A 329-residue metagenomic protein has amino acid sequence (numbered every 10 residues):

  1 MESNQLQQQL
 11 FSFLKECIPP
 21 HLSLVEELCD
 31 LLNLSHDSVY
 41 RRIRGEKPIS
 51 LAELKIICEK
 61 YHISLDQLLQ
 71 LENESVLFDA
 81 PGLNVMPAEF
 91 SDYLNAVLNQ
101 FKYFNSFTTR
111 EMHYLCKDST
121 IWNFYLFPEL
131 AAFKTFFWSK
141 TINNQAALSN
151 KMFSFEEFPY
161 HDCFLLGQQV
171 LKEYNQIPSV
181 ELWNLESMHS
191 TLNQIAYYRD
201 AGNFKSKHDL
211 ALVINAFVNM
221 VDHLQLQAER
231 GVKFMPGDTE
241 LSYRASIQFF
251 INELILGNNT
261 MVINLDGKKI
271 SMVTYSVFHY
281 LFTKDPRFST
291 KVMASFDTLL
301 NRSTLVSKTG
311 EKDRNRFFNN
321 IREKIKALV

Functional and structural regions predicted by a protein language model:
M1-A80, V85: Basic, Lys/Arg-rich alpha-helical nucleic-acid-recognition elements, primarily the DNA-binding modules of transcription
M1-L6, L32-Y40, F124-F136, N150-L166: Charged, low-complexity, helix/coiled-coil-prone segments
Q5, Q9, E27, S38 (+6 more regions): Exposed alpha-helical structural elements
C17, H21, F104, T108 (+3 more regions): Short secondary-structure junctions and interdomain/linker hinges
Y40-R44, Q70-L71, V85-S91, F127-F133 (+3 more regions): Short, charged low-complexity intrinsically disordered segments located at boundaries of structured domains
E74-K151: Helix-turn-helix/homeodomain-like alpha-helical modules used for DNA recognition and transcription-factor dimerization
W138-D313: Hydrophobic protein-protein interaction segments
I270, D313-V329: Charge-dense, low-complexity intrinsically disordered regions
